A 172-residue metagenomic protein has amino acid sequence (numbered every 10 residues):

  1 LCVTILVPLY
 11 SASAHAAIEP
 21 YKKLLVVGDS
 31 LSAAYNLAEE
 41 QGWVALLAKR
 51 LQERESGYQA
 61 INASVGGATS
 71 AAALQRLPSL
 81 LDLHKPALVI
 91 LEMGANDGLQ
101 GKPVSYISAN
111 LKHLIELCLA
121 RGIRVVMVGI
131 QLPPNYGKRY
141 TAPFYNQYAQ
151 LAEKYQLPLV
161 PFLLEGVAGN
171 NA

Functional and structural regions predicted by a protein language model:
L1-Y10: Bacterial N-terminal signal peptides
Y10, R54-S56, E153: Short, structurally constrained coil/turn elements that cap an alpha-helix or connect an alpha-helix to the following
H15-G66, R76-K85: Serine-esterase "nucleophile elbow" of acetyl-processing enzymes
E19, K49, L74-A172: Alpha-helical cap/lid subdomain in secreted, periplasmic, or secretory-pathway luminal O-acyl-processing enzymes
G67-A71: Acidic-and-aromatic substrate-binding clefts and catalytic sites of carbohydrate-active enzymes
